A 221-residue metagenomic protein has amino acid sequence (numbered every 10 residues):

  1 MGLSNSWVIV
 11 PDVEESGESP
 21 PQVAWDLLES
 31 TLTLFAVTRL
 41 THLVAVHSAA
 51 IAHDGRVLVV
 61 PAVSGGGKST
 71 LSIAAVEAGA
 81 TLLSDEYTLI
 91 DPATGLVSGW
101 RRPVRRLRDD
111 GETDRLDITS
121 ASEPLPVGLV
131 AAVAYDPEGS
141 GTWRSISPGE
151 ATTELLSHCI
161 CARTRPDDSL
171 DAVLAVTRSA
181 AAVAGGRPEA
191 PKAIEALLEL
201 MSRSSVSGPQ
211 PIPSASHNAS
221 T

Functional and structural regions predicted by a protein language model:
M1-S64, E77-T81, T88-T221: A noncatalytic interaction/capping subdomain that flanks phosphate/NTP-handling catalytic cores
K68: Conserved lysine of the Walker
L71-S72: Post-Walker A alpha-helix
